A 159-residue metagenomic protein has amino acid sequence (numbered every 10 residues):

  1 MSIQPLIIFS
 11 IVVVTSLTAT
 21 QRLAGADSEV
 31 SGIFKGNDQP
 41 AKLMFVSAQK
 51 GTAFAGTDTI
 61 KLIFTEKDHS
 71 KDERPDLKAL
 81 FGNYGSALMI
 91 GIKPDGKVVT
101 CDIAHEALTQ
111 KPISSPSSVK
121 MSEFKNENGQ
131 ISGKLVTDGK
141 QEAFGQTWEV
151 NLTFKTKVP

Functional and structural regions predicted by a protein language model:
M1-S10: Bacterial N-terminal signal peptides that target proteins for export
I11, S28, G56-D58, G129-I131 (+1 more regions): Residues at beta-strand starts and edge strands
T15-R22: C-terminal segment of classical bacterial N-terminal signal peptides
R22-Q49: Charge-rich, low-complexity N-terminal segments
Q39, I113-V119, Q146-F154: Amphipathic hydrophobic-ligand
V46, E106, V136: Surface loops and adjacent helix of pleckstrin homology
K50-N128: Surface-exposed helix/loop patches within compact recognition domains
K125-P159: C-terminal or internal capping secondary-structure element at the end of a domain, subdomain, or sheet
